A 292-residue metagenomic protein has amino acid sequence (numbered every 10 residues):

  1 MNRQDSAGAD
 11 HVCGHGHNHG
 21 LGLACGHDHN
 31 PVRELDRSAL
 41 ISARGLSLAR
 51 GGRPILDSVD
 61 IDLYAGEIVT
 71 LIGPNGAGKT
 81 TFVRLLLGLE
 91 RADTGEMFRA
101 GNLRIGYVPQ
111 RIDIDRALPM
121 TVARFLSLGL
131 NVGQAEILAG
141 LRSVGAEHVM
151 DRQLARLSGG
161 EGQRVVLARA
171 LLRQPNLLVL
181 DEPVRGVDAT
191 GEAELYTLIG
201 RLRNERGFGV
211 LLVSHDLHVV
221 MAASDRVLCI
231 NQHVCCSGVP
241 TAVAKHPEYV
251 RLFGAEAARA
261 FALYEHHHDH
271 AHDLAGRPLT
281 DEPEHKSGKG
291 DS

Functional and structural regions predicted by a protein language model:
N2, D10-H29, K245, F253-S292: ABC ATPase nucleotide-binding domains
Q134-V149: Conserved ABC ATPase "signature" region
Q153-L157, E161: Conserved ABC ATPase signature
Q174: Conserved catalytic motifs of ABC-family nucleotide-binding domains
L178-E182: Catalytic Walker B motif of ABC-type/P-loop ATPase nucleotide-binding domains
S214-H215: H-loop/switch region of ABC-family ATPase nucleotide-binding domains
V227-V239: H-loop (His-switch) and adjacent beta-strand-loop-beta switch element of ABC-type ATPase nucleotide-binding domains
